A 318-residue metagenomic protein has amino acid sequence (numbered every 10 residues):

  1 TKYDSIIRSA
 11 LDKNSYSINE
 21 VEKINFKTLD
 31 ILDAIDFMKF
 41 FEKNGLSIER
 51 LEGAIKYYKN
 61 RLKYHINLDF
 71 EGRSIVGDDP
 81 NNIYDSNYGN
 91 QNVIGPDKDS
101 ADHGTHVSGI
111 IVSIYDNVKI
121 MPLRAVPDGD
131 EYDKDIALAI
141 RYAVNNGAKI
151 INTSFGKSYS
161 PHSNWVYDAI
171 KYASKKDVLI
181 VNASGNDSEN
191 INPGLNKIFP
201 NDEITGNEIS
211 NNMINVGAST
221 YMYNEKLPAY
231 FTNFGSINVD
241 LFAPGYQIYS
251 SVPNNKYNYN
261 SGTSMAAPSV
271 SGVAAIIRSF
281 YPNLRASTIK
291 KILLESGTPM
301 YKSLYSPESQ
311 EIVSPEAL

Functional and structural regions predicted by a protein language model:
T1-K134, E208-N212, N233-N238, S279-I292: Subtilisin-like serine protease catalytic core
R8, K13, V21, N25-I31 (+6 more regions): Substrate-binding/access-modulating region of protease and related hydrolase catalytic domains
V107, G129-Y132, Y223-K226, Y249-S250 (+1 more regions): Short, solvent-exposed loop/turn elements at domain surfaces
S113-D116, Y142, P244-Q247, E295-T298: Glycine-rich, acidic and aromatic/proline-enriched surface loops and short helix-turn segments that act as binding
K119-R124, K149-S154, L179-A183, M213-G217 (+3 more regions): Structural recognition of the beta-strand scaffold that forms the well-ordered cores of secreted hydrolase catalytic
V126, S188, T220-Y223, Y246 (+1 more regions): Acidic glycine-/aspartate-rich tracts in secreted/extracellular proteins
V144, A148-F155, N164, K176 (+2 more regions): C-terminal subdomain of the subtilisin-like protease fold in secreted/lumenal serine endopeptidases
V178, D202-S279, N283, S287: Extracellular S/T/G-rich loop segment that most often corresponds to the catalytic His/Ser-adjacent loop
